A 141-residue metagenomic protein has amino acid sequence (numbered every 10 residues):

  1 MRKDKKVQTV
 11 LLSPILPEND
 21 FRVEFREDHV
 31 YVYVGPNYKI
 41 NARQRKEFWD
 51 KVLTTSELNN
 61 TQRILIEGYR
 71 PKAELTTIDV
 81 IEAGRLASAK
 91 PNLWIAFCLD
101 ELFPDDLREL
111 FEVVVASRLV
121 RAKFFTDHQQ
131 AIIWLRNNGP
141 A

Functional and structural regions predicted by a protein language model:
R2-A141: Amphipathic, Lys/Arg-enriched alpha-helical "gate/interface" segment within cytosolic domains that mediates
